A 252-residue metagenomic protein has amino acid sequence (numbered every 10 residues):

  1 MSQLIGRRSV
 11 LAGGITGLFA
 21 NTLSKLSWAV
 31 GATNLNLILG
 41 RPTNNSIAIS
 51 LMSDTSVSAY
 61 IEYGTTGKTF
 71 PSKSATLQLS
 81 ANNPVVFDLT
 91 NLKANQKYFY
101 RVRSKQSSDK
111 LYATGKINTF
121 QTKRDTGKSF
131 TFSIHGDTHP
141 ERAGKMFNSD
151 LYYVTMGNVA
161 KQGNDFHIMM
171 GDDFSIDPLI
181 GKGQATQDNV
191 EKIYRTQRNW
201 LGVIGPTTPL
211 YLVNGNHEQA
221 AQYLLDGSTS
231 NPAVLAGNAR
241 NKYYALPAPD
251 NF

Functional and structural regions predicted by a protein language model:
M1-L18: N-terminal secretory signal peptides and thylakoid transit peptides that target proteins across membranes
A12, G17, P140, S175-I176 (+1 more regions): Active-site micro-motifs of SAM-dependent methyltransferase domains
T22-N45: C-terminal segment of N-terminal export signals and the immediately downstream linker at the start of the mature
I38, S50, D88, T119 (+1 more regions): Conserved beta-strand positions that form and line the central face of beta-propeller blades
R41-Y60, T65-F70, L79-A81, A94-K97 (+2 more regions): N-terminal active-site segment of His-dependent metallophosphoesterases
N83-F87: Short strand-edge motifs at loop-to-beta-strand transitions and within beta-strands of extracellular beta-rich domains
L89-K93: Short, flexible loop/turn segments at beta-strand junctions in immunoglobulin-like and fibronectin type III
K97-T119, G181-F252: Extended active-site neighborhood of metal-dependent phosphoesterases/phosphodiesterases
